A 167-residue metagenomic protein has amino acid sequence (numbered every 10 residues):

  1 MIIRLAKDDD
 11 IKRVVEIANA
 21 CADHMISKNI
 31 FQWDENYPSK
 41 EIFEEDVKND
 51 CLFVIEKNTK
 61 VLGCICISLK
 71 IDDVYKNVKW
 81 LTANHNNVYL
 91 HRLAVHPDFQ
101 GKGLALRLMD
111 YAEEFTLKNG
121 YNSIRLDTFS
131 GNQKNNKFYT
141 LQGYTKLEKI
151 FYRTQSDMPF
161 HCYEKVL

Functional and structural regions predicted by a protein language model:
I2-E16: A short beta-loop-alpha structural element at the N-terminal edge of CoA-dependent acyl/N-acetyltransferase catalytic
A22-E45: Conserved GNAT-fold acetyl-CoA-binding loop/helix
I42-V54, K70-D72, Y89: A short helix-loop-beta-strand connector motif used in the catalytic cores of GNAT acetyltransferases and, in some
C51-I65: Conserved beta-hairpin
C66-R92, Q100, T154: Conserved acyl-donor/pantetheine-binding loop and adjacent beta-alpha core of acyl/acetyltransferases and related
N84-N86, N122, F129-Q133, L141-Q142 (+1 more regions): C-terminal "cap" of GNAT-fold acetyltransferases
V95, G101-E114, T140-L141: Conserved acetyl-CoA-binding loop-helix of GNAT-fold acetyltransferases
M109, T116-T128: Conserved GNAT acetyl-CoA-binding A-motif
